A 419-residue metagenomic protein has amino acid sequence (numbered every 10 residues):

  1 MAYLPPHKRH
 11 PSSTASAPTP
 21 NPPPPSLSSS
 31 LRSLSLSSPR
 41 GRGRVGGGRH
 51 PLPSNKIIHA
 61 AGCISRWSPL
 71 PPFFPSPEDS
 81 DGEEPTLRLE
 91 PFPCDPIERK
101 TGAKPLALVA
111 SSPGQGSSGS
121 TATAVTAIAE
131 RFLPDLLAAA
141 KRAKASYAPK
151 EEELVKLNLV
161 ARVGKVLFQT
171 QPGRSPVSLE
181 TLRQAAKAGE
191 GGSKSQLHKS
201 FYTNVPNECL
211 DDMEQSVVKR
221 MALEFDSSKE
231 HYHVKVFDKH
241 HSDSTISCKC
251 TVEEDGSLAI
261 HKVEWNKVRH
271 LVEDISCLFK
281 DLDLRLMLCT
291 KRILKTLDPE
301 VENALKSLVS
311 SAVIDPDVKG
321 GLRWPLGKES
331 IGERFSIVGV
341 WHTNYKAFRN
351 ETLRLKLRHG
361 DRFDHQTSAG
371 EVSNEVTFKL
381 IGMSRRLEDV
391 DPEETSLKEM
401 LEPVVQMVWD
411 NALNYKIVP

Functional and structural regions predicted by a protein language model:
M1-L52: Low-complexity, prion-like intrinsically disordered regions of RNA granule-associated mRNA regulation factors, enriched
G48-P419: Phosphate-end processing signature that detects enzymes handling 5′-triphosphorylated RNA and polyphosphate
